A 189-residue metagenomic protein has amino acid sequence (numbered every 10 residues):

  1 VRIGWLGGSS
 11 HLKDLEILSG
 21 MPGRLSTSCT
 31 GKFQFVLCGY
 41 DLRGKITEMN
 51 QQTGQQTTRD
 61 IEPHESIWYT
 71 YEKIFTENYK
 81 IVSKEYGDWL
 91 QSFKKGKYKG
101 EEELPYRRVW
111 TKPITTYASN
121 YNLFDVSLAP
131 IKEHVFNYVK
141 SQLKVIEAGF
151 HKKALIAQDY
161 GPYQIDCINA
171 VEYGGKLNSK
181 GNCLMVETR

Functional and structural regions predicted by a protein language model:
V1-I3, F33-Q34, V126, A154: Charged active-site motifs of nucleotide-sugar-dependent glycosyltransferases
V1-K13, S19-G23, F35-V36: Conserved donor-binding/catalytic core segment of Leloir-type glycosyltransferases
S10, K140, L184: Glycosyltransferase donor-binding loop in the core domain
L25-K32, Y98-E101: Short helix-capping segments at alpha-helix termini
G39-L123: Nucleotide-activated donor-binding/catalytic signature segment of Leloir-type glycosyltransferases, i.e., the conserved
W110-N120, D125-G149, I156-D166: Nucleotide-sugar-dependent
Q164-R189: Change "using UDP/GDP/dTDP sugars" to "using nucleotide sugars
